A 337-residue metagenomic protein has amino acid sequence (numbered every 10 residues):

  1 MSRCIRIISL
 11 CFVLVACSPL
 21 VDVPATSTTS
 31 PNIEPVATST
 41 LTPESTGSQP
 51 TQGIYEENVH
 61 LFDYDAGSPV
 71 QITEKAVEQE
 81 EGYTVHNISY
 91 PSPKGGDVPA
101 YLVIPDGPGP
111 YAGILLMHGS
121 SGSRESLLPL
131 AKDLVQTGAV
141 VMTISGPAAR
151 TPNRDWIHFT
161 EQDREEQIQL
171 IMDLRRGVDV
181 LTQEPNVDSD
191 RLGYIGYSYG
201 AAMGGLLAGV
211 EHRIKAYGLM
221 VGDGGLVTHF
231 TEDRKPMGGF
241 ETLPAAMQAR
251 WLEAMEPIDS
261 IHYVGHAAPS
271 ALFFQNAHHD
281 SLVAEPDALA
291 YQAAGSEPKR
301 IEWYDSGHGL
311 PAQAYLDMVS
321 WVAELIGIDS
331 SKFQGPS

Functional and structural regions predicted by a protein language model:
D63-P108: N-terminal cap/lid segment of alpha/beta-hydrolase-fold proteins
A100, P110-G119: Short beta-strand element of the alpha/beta-hydrolase
S121-R175, H229-M237: Cap/lid segment of the alpha/beta-hydrolase catalytic domain
H158-S198: Gly/Ser-rich "nucleophile elbow"/oxyanion-hole loop immediately N-terminal to the catalytic nucleophile in hydrolases
M203-E253, W303, Q313: Hydrolase active-site cap/lid region
A267-A268, F273-N276: Short beta-strand/loop motif that positions the catalytic acidic residue of the alpha/beta-hydrolase fold
S281-D287: Conserved alpha/beta-hydrolase "acid-adjacent" motif
L289-S337: C-terminal catalytic histidine-bearing segment of alpha/beta-hydrolase fold enzymes
